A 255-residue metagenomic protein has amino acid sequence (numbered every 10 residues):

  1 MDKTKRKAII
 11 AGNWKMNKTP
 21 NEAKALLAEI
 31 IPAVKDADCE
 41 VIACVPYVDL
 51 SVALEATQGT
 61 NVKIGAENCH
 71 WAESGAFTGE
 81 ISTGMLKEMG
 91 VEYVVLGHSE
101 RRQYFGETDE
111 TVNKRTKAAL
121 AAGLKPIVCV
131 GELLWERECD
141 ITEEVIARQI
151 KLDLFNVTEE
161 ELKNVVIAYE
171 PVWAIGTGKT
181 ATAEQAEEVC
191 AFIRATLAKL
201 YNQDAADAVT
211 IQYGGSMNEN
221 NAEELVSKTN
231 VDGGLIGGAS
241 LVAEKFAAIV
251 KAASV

Functional and structural regions predicted by a protein language model:
M1-V255: Active-site loop-to-helix "anion-binding N-cap" substructures in soluble metabolic enzymes
